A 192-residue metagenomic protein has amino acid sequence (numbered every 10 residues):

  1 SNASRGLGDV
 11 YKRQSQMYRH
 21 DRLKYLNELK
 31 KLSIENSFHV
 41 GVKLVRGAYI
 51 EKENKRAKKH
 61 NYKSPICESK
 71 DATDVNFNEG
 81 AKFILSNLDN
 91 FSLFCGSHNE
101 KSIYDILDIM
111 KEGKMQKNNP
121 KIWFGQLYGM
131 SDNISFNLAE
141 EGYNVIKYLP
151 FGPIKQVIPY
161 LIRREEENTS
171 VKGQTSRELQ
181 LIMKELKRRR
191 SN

Functional and structural regions predicted by a protein language model:
S1-Y11: Single conserved hydrophobic/aromatic residue that forms the stacking wall/gate of nucleotide- or nucleobase-binding
D9-Q14, S37-K43, S92-F94, N119-W123 (+1 more regions): Structural preference for beta-strand elements that scaffold enzyme active sites
Q14-H20, V45-Y49, G96-S102, G125-G129 (+1 more regions): Active-site beta-loop-alpha junctions enriched in small/polar residues
L23-L29, D132-L138: Catalytic cores of alpha/beta
Y25-N27, L32-K52, R56-A81: Aromatic/basic-lined ligand-recognition segments that form π-stacking hydrophobic pockets flanked by Lys/Arg to engage
C95, E165: Conserved, mostly hydrophobic/aromatic
I109-N137: Generic long, charged, amphipathic alpha-helical segments
Y128, N137-G142, Y148-P150, I154-V157 (+1 more regions): ATP-dependent carboxylate/acyl-activation modules
